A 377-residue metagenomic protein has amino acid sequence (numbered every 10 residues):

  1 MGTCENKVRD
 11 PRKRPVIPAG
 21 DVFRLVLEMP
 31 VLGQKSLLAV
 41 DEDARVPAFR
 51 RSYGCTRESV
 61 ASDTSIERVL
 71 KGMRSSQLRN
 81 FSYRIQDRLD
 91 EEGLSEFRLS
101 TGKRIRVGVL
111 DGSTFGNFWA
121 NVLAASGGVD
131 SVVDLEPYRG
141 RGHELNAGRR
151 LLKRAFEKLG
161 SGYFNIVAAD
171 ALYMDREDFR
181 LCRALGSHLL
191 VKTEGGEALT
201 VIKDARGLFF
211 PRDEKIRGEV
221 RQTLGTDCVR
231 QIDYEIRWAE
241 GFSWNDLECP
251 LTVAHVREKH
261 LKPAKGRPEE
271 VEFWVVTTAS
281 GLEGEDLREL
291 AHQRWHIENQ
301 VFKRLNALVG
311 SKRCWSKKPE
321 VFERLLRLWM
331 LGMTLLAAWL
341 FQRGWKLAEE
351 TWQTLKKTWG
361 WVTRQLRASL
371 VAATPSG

Functional and structural regions predicted by a protein language model:
M1-C4, E42, E214-E240, N306-G377: A short, flexible helix-boundary coil/loop motif
M1-H188, L355: Conserved, well-structured functional cores that handle cations and Mg-NTP chemistry
P11-D21, K265, W315-L326: Structural motif
D21-R24, V301, R327-L331: Catalytic-loop motifs flanking and including active-site residues across diverse enzymes
V26-G33, M73, S126, T278-A279 (+3 more regions): Generic structural signal for hydrophobic core residues of well-folded globular domains
R45, G281-S316: Short amphipathic alpha-helical "interface-anchor" segments enriched in bulky aromatics
R141-G148, G284, R324, L328: Short, charged, low-complexity patches
H188-R294: An anionic, glycine-rich sequence signature occurring as long contiguous blocks
